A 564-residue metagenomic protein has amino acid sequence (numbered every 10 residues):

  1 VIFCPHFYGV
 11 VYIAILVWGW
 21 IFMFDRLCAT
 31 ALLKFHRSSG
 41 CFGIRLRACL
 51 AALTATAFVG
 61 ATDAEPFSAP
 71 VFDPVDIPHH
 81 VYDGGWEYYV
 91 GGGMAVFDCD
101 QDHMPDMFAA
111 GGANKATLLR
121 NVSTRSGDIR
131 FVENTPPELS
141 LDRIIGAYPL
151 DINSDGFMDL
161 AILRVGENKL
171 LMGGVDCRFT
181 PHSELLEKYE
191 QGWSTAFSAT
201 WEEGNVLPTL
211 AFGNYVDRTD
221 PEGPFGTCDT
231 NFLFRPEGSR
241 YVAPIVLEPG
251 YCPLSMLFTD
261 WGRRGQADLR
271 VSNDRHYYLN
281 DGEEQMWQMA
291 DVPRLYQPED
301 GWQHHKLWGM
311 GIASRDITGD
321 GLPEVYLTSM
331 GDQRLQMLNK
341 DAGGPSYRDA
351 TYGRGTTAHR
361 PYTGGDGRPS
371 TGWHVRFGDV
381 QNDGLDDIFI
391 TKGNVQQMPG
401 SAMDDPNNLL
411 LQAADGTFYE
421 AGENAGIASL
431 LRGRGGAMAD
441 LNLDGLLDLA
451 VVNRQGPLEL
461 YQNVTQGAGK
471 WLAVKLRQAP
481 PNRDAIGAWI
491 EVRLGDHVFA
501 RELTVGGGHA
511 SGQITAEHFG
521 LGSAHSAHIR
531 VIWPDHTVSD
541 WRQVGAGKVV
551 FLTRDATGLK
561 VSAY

Functional and structural regions predicted by a protein language model:
A64-D83, N205-L210, Q396, T417-Y564: Gly/Ser/Thr/Pro-enriched helix-cap/hinge segments flanking short amphipathic alpha-helices
D73-G84, P136-E138, L185-K188, P298-Q303 (+2 more regions): Surface-exposed loop and turn segments in beta-propeller and other repeat-based domains that flank or scaffold
D76-A110: Beta-strand-rich domains and repeat architectures in extracellular enzymes and scaffolds, especially beta-propellers
G91-Q101, R120, I144-S154, M158 (+7 more regions): Beta-propeller blade termini
M104-G111, D159-R164, P208-Y215, A267-D274 (+4 more regions): Hydrophobic beta-strand segments that make up the repeating blades of beta-propeller and related beta-repeat
V165-E202, F212, V216-P221, C228-T230 (+1 more regions): Asp-box/WD-like beta-propeller blade repeats and closely related beta-sheet repeat scaffolds
F212-C228, N273-D281, I390-D404: Short, conserved, GDST-rich strand-edge loop motifs in beta-rich repeat architectures
D229-E237, E284-A290, P406-Q412: Beta-propeller blade signature
